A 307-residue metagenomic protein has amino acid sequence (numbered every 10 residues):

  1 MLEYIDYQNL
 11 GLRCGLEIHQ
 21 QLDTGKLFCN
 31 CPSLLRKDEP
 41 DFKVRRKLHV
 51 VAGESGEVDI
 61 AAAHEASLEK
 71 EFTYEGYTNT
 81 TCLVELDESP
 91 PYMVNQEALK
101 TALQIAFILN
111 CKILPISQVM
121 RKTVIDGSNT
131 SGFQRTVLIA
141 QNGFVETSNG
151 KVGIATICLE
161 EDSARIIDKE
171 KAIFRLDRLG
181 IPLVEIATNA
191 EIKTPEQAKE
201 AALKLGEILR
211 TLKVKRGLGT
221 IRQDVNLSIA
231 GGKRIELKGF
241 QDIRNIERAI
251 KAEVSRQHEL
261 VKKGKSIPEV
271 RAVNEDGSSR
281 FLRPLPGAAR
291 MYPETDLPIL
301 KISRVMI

Functional and structural regions predicted by a protein language model:
M1-I307: Basic, nucleic-acid-interacting segments
